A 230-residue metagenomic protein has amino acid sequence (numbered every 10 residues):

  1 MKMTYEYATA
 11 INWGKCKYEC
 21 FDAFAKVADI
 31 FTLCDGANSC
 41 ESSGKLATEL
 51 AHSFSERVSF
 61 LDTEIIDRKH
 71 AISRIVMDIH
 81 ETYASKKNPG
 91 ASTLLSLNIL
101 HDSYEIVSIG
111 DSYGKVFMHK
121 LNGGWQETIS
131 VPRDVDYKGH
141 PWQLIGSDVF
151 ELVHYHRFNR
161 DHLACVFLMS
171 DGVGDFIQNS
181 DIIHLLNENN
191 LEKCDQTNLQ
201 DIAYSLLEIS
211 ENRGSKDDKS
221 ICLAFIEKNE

Functional and structural regions predicted by a protein language model:
M1-E230: PP2C/PPM-type serine/threonine phosphatase catalytic domain
